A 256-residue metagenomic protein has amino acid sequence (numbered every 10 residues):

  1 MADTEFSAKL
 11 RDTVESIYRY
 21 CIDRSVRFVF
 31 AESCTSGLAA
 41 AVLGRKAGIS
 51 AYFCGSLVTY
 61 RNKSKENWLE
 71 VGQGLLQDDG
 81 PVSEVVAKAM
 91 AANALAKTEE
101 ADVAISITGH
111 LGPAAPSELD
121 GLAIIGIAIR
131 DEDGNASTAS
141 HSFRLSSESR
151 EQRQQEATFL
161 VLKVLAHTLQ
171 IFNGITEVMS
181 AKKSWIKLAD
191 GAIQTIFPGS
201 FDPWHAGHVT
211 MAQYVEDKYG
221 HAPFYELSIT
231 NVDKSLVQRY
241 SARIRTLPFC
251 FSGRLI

Functional and structural regions predicted by a protein language model:
A2-N173: Short alpha-helical segments enriched in small residues
Q170-I256: Nucleotidyltransferase catalytic core that binds NTPs
